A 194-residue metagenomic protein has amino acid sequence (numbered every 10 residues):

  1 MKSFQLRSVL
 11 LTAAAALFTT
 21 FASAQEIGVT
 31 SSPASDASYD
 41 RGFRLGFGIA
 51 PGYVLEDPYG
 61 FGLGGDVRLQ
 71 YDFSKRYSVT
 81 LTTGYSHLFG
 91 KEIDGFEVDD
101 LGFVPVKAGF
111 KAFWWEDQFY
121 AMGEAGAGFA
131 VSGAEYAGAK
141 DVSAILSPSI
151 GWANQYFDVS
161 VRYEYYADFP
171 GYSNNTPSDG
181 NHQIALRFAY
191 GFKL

Functional and structural regions predicted by a protein language model:
M1-S31: Bacterial Sec-dependent N-terminal signal peptides
A24-F73, N181-Q183, R187-L194: Short glycine/proline- and aromatic-enriched beta-strand/turn motifs that initiate or cap beta-hairpins
V29, S86-K91, D141-L194: Predominantly the C-terminal beta-signal and adjacent terminal strand-loop region of outer-membrane beta-barrel
F43, K75-V79, D117-A121, N154-V161 (+1 more regions): Repeated loop/turn-to-beta-strand initiation elements of outer-membrane beta-barrel proteins
L45-I49, L81-T83, A108-F110, A121-A125 (+3 more regions): Membrane-embedded beta-strand positions of outer-membrane beta-barrel proteins
I49-L55, L63, T83-F89, A112-E116 (+4 more regions): Transmembrane beta-strands of outer-membrane beta-barrel pores
E56-F61, F96-G102, E135-V142, N175-H182: Replace "Gram-negative outer membrane beta-barrel proteins" with "bacterial and organellar outer membrane beta-barrel
L88-G123: Helix-adjacent hinge/juxtasegments
